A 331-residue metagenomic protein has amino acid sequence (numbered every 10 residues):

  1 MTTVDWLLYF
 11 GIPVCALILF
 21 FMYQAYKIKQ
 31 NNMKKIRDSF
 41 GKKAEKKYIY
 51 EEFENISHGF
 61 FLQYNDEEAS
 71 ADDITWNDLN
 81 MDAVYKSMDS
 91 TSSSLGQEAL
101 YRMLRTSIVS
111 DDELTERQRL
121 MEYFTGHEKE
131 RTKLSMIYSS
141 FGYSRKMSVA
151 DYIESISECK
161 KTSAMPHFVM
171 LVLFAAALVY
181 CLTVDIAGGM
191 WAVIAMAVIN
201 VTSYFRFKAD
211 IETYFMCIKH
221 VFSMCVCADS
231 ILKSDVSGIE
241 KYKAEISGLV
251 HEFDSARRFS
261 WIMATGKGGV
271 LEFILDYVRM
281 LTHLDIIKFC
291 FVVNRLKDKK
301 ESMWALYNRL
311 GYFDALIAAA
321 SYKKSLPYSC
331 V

Functional and structural regions predicted by a protein language model:
M1-V331: Alpha-helical bundle segments enriched in helix-capping/polar residues
